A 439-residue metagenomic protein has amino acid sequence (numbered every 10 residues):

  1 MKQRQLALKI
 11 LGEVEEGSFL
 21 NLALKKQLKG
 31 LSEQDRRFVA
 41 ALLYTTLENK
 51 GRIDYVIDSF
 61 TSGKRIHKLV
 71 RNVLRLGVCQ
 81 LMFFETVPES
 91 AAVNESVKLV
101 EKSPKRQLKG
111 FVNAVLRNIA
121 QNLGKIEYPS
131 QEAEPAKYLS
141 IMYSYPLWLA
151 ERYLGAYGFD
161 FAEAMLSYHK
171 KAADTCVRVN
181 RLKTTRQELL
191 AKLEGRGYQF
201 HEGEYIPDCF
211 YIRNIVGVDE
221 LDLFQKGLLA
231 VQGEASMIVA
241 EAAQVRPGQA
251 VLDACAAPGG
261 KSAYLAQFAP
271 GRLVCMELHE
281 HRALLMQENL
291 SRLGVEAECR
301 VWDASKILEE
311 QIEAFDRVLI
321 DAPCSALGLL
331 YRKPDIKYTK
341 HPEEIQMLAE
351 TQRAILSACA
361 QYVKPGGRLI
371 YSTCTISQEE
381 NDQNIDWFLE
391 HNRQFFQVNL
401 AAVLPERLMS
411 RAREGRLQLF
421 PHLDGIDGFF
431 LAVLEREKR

Functional and structural regions predicted by a protein language model:
M1-R439: S-adenosylmethionine
